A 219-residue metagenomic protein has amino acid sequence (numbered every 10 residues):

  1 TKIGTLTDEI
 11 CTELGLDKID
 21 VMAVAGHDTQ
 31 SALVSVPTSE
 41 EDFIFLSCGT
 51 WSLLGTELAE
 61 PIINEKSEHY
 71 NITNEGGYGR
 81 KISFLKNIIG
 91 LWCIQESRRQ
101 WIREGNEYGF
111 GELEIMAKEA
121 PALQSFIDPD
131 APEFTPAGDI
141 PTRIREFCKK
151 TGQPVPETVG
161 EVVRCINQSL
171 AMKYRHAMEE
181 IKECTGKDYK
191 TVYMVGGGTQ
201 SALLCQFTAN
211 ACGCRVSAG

Functional and structural regions predicted by a protein language model:
T1-I3: Glycine-rich, mobile lid/loop segments that gate access to catalytic sites or pores
D8-V192, Q200-G219: Active-site core segments that coordinate phosphate-bearing ligands/cofactors across diverse enzyme families
G196: Small/polar loops that bind or transfer phosphate-bearing groups
